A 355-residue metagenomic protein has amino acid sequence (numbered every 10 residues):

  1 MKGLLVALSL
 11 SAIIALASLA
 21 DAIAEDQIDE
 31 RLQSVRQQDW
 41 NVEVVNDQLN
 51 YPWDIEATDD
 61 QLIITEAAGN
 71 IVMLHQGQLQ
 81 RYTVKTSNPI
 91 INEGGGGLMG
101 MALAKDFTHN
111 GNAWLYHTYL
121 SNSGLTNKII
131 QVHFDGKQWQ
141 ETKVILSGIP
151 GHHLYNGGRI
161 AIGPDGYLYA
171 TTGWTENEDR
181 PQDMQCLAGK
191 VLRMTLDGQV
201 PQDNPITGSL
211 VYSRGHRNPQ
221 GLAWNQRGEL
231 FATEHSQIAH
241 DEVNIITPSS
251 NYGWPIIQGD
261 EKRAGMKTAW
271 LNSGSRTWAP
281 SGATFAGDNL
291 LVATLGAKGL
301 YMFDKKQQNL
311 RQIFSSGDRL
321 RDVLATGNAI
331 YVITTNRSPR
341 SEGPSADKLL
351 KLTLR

Functional and structural regions predicted by a protein language model:
V6-I14: Hydrophobic helical h-region of N-terminal Sec-dependent signal peptides in bacterial secretory/periplasmic proteins
I23-G173, E229-A232, W278-N309, G327-R355: Acidic, Gly/Ser/Thr-rich repeat motifs that build Ca2+-stabilized beta-propeller blades
I23-W40, Q199-P205, Y252-M266: Blade/loop signatures of beta-propeller domains
L49-P52, S87-I90, G148-H153, T207-G208 (+3 more regions): Short coil/turn segments at the loop-to-beta-strand junctions that recur within blades of beta-propeller repeat folds
Q131-K137, M194-P201, I246-G253, Q258 (+1 more regions): Short loop/turn segments immediately following beta-strands, especially the blade-tip and inter-blade linker loops
V211-I238: Repeat-solenoid scaffold signature
N309-G327: Conserved blade-ending motifs and adjacent loop-strand segments that build the rim/top face of beta-propeller domains
